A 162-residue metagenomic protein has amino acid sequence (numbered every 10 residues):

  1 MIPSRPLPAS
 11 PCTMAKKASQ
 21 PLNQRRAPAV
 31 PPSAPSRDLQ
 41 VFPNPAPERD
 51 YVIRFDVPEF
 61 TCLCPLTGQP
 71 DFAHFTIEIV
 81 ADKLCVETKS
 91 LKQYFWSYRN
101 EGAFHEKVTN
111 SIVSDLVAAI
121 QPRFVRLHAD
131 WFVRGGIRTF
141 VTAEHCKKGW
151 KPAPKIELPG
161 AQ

Functional and structural regions predicted by a protein language model:
M1-T13: N-terminal amphipathic/basic-hydrophobic helices that include classical n-h-c signal peptides and signal-anchor
C12-Q162: N-terminal intrinsically disordered, cationic/polar leader segments that include organellar targeting peptides
